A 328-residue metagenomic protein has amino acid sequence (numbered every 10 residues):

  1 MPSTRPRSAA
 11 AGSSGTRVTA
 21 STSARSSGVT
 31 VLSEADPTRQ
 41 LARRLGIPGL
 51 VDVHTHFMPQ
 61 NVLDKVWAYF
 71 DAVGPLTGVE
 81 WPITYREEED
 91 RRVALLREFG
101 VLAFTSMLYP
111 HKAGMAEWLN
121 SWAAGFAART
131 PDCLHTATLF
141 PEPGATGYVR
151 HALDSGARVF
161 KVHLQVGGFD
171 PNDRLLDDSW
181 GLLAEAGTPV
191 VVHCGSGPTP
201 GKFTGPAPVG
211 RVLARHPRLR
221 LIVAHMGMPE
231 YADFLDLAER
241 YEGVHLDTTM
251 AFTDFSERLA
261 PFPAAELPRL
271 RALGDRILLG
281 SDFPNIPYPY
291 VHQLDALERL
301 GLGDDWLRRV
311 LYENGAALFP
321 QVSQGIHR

Functional and structural regions predicted by a protein language model:
S3-V53, Q60-A103, L273-R276, P287-R328: Mid-to-C-terminal alpha-helical segments outside catalytic/metal-binding sites
A10, H54, A123, F160 (+6 more regions): Conserved, mostly hydrophobic/aromatic
S33-E34, R158-V159, F169-L278, I326: Catalytic pocket-lining loop regions of alpha/beta-barrel enzymes, especially the amidohydrolase/enolase/GH5 lineages
T55-F57, M107-L108, A137-P141, V162-L164 (+4 more regions): A cross-domain feature marking catalytic cores of carbohydrate-active enzymes and several ubiquitous metabolic/repair
H56-N61, H111-G114, E142-A145, G167 (+4 more regions): Active-site environment of divalent metal-dependent phosphoester hydrolases
R86-L96, W118, E142-A152: Short, acidic/polar
V93-L96, G100-M115, W122-F140, K161: Short, well-structured secondary-structure segments
M115-S121, A145-T146, F169-S179: Active-site-adjacent beta->alpha loops and helix N-cap segments on the catalytic face of soluble alpha/beta enzymes
